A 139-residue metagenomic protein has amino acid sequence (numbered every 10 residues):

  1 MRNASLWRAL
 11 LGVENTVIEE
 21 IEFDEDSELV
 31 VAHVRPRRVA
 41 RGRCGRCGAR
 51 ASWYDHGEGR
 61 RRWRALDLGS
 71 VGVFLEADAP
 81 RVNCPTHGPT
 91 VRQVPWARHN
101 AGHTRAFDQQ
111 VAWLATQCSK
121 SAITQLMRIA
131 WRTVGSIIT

Functional and structural regions predicted by a protein language model:
M1-P89: Short, conserved DNA-binding cores of transcription-related domains
S52, G57-T139: Short, positively charged, Gly/Tyr-enriched micro-motifs that form contact patches at catalytic or ligand/partner
